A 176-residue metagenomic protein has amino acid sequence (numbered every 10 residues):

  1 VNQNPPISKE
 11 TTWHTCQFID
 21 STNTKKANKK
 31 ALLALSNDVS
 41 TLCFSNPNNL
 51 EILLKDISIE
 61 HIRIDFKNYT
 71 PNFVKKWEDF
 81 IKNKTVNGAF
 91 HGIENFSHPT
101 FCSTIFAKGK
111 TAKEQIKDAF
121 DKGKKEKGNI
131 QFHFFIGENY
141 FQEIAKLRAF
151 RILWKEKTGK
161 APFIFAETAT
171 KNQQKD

Functional and structural regions predicted by a protein language model:
V1-E143, K160-E167, Q173: Catalytic alpha/beta active-site cores
E143-K155: Extended amphipathic alpha-helical segments enriched in small hydrophobics
